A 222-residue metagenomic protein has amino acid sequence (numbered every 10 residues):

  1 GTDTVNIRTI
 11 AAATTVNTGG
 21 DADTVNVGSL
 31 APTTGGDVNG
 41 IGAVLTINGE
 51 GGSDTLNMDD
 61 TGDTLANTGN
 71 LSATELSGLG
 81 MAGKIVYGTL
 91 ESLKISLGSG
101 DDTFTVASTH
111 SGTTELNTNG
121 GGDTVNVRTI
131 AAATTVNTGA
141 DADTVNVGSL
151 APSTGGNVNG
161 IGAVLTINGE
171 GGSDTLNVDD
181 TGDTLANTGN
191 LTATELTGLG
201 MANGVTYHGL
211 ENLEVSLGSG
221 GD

Functional and structural regions predicted by a protein language model:
G1-D222: Acidic, glycine-rich low-complexity segments
